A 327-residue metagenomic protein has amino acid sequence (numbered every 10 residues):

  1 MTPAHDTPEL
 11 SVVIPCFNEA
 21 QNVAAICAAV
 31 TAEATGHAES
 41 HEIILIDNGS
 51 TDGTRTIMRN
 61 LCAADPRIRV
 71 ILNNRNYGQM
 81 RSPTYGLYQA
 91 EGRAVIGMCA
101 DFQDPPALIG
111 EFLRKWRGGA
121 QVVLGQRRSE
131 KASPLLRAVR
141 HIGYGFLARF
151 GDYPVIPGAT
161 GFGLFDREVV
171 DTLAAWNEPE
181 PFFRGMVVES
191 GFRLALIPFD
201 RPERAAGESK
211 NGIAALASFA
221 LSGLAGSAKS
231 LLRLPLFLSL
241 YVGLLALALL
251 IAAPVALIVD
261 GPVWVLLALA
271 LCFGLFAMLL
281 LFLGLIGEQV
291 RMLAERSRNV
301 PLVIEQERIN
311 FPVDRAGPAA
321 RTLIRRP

Functional and structural regions predicted by a protein language model:
M1-A132: Structured catalytic core of nucleotide-sugar glycosyltransferases
T2-T7, F182-P327: Hydrophobic helical membrane-anchoring modules
T35, D171-A175, G226-K229: Amphipathic alpha-helical interaction elements
N60, M98, R149, T172 (+2 more regions): Transmembrane helix-loop junction
N60-A63, Y88, R114, G118 (+5 more regions): Solvent-exposed polar/charged
N73-Q89, A94, Q103-P181, P202-A214 (+1 more regions): Acceptor/aglycone-binding surface of glycosyltransferases and processive sugar-polymer synthases
